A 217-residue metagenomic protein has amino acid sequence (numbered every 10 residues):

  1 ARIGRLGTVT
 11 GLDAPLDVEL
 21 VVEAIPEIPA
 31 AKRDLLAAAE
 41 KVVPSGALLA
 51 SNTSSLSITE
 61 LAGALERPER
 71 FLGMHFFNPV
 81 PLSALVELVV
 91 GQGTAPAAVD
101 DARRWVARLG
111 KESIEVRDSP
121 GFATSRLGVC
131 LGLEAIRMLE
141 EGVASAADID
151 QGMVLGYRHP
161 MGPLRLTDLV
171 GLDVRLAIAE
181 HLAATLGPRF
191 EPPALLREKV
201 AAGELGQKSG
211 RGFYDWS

Functional and structural regions predicted by a protein language model:
A1-L48: Rossmann-like NAD(P)-binding element
G4-R5, S45-G46, P68-R70, A147-D148: Short acidic capping loops at alpha-helix termini that bridge into adjacent secondary structure
V18, K32, L36, I58 (+7 more regions): A general structural signal for well-ordered alpha-helical segments in protein cores
L48-D118, F122-S125: Rossmann-fold dinucleotide-binding core
A97-D100, A107-D118, E140-E141, A146-S217: NAD(P)-dependent Rossmann-like dehydrogenase/reductase catalytic/cofactor-binding core
L133-E140: Short glycine/serine- and small hydrophobic-enriched flexible loop segments
